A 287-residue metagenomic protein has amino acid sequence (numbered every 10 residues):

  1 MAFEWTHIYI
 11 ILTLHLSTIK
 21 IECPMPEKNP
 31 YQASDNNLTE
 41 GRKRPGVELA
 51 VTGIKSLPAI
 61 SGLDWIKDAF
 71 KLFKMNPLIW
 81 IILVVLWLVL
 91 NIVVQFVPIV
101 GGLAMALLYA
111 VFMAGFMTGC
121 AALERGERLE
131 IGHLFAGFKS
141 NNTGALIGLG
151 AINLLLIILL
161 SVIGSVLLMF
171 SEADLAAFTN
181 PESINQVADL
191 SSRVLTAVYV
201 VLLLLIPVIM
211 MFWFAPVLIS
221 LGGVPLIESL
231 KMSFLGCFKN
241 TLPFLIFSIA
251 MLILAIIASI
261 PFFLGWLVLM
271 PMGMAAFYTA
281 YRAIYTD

Functional and structural regions predicted by a protein language model:
W5, Y9-G62, K67-D68, D287: Low-complexity, intrinsically disordered extramembrane tails and loops of integral membrane proteins
R42-G53, F96-G132, I158-M169, A188-I227 (+1 more regions): Selective recognition of hydrophobic, aromatic-rich stretches within alpha-helical transmembrane segments of polytopic
P58-S61, E130-I131, N180-Q186: A diffuse structural propensity rather than consistent per-protein peaks
L63-L90, R128-L159, A188-V201, P207-S259: Interfacial aromatic "cap" segments that immediately flank transmembrane helices in multipass membrane proteins
F170-S192: Membrane-interfacial helix-loop-helix connectors in multipass membrane proteins
